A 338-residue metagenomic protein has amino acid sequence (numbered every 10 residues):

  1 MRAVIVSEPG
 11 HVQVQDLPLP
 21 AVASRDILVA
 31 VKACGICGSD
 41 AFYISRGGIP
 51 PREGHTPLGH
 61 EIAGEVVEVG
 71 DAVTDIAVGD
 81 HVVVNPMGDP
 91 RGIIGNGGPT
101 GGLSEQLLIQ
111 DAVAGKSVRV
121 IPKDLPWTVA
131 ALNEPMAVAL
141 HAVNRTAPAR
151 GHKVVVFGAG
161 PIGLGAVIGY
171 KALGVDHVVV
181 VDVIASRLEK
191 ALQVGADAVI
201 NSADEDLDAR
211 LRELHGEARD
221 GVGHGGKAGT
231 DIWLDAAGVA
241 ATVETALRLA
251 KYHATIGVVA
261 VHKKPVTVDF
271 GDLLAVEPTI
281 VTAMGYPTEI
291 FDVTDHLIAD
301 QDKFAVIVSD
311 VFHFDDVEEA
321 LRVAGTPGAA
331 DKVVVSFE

Functional and structural regions predicted by a protein language model:
P20-C34, G47-G88, V113, P122-D124: Glycine-rich beta-strand-centered segment in the early N-terminal region that forms part of a ligand/cofactor-binding
V67, V179, G257, V281: Conserved beta-strand positions in the Rossmann-like core of class I SAM-dependent methyltransferases
G88-F157: NAD(P)H dinucleotide-binding glycine-rich loop of Rossmann-like/cofactor-binding domains, especially the beta1-alpha1
K123, V156, K171-V243: Adenosine-nucleotide cofactor-binding segment
G163-L164: N-terminal Rossmann-fold NAD(P) dinucleotide-binding loop
R212-G223, K227, V261-V311, E318-E319 (+1 more regions): C-terminal substrate-binding/catalytic core of Rossmann-like NAD(P)-dependent dehydrogenases/reductases
A254: Glycine-centered, small-residue-biased loops immediately flanking beta-strands in adenine/cofactor-binding cores
